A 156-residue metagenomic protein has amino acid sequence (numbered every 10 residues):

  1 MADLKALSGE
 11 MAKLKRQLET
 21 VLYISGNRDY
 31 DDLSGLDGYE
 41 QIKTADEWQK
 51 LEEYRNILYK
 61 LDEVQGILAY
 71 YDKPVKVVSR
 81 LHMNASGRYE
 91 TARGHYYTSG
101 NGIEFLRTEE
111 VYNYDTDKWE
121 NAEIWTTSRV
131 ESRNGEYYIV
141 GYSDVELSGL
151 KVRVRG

Functional and structural regions predicted by a protein language model:
M1-K76: Long, low-complexity or tandemly repetitive, helically biased scaffold regions used for multimeric assembly/adhesion
G38, W48, V77, E109 (+2 more regions): N-terminal low-complexity, intrinsically disordered segments
W48, E52-E63, I67, A92-S99 (+1 more regions): Eukaryotic, polar/proline-rich low-complexity intrinsically disordered regions
V75-S86, T116-W119, T127-S132: Short, surface-exposed loop motifs enriched in S/T, G, D/E and P with embedded aromatic residues
G87-R93, Y138-I139: Short alpha-helix capping/helix-loop boundary micro-motifs
G94-E120: Short coil-to-beta transition motif at edge beta-strands of beta-rich domains
I124-G156: Short, compact, well-ordered microdomains
